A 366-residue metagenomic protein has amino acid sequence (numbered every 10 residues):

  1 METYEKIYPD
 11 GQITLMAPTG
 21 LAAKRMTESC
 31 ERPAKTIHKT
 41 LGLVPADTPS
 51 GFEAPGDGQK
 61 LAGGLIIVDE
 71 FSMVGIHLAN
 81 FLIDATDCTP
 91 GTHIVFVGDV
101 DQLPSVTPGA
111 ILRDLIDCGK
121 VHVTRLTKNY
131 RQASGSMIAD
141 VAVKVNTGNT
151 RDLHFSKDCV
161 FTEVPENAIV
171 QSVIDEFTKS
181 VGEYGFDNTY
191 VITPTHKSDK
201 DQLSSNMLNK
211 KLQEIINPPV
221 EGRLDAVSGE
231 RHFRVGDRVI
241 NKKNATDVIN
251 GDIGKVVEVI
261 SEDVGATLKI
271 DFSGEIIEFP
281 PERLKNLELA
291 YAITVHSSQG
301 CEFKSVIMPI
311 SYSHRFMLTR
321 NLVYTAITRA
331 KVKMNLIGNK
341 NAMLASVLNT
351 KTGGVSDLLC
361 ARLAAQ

Functional and structural regions predicted by a protein language model:
M1-S156: ASCE P-loop NTPase helicase motor core
Q12, H93, N188, V332-K333: Residues at the starts of beta-strands that form the adenosine-phosphate
L15, F96, V191-T193, M308 (+1 more regions): Structural beta-sheet core signal
A23-K24, P104, D199-D201, A342-S346: Short, charged/polar "capping" segments at the starts of alpha-helices and the immediately preceding loops
K60, H232, D247-N250, H296: Residue-level "contact hotspot" at macromolecular interaction interfaces
L65-D69, Y190-I192, I240, I307-P309: Structural motif
D87-C88, V100-T246, K255-V259: Conserved helicase motor core of P-loop NTPases
T147, D252-Q366: C-terminal accessory regions
